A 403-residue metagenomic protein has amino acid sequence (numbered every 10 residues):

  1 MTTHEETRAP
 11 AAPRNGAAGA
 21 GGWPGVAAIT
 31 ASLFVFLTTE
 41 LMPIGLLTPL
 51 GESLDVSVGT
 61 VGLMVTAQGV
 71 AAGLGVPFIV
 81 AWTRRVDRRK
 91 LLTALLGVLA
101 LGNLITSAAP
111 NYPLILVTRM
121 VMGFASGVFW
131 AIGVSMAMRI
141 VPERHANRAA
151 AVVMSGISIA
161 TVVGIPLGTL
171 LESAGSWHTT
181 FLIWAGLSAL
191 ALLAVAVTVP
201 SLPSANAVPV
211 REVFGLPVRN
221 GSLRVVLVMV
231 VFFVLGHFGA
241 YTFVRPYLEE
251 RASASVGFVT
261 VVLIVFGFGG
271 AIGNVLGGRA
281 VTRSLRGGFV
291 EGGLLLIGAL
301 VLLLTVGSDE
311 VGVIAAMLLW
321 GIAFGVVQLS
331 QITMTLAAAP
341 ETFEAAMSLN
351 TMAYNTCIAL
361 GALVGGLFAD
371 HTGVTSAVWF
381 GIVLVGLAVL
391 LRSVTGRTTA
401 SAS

Functional and structural regions predicted by a protein language model:
P10-G21, T198-L227: Juxtamembrane intracellular "pre-TM" segments in multi-pass secondary transporters
D55, D87, A108-L114, S253 (+1 more regions): Helix-breaking motifs and short loop linkers at transmembrane-helix boundaries and internal kinks in secondary membrane
L74-P113: Conserved MFS/SLC helix-loop-helix module at the cytosolic interface between two early adjacent transmembrane helices
G75-R88, G273-L285, A369: Helix-to-loop junctions at the C-terminal end of transmembrane segments in multipass secondary transporters
G102, P113-M122, V311-L319: Paired small-residue
Y112-L114, P142-V199: Helix-loop-helix hairpin linking two adjacent transmembrane segments in secondary transporters
T118-I157: Cytoplasmic helix-loop-helix junction between adjacent transmembrane helices in 12-TM secondary transporters
G287-Q331: C-terminal transmembrane helical hairpin of 12-TM major facilitator-type secondary transporters
